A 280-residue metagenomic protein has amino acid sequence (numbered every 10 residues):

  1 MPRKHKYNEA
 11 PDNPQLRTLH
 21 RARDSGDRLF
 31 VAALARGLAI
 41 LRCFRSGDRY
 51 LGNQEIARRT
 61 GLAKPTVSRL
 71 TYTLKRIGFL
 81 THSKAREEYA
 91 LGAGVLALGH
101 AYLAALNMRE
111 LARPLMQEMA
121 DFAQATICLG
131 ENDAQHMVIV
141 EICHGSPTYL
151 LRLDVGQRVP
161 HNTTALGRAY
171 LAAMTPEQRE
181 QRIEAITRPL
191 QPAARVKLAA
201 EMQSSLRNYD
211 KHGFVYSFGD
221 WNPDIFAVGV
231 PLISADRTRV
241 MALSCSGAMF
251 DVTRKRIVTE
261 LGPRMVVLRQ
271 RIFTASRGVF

Functional and structural regions predicted by a protein language model:
P2, H212, P223-D224, R239-F280: Juxtadomain coupling helices with adjacent low-complexity linkers
P2-D12, L16, H20, T148-W221: Short, solvent-exposed recognition segments
P2-E110, Q117, Q270, T274-G278: N-terminal helix-turn-helix
A85-I186: Amphipathic alpha-helical effector-binding/dimerization core of metabolite-sensing transcriptional regulators
D121-F122, G219-D224: Short loop/turn motifs at secondary-structure junctions and domain boundaries
F226-V230: Short hydrophobic beta-strand micro-motif common in sensory/regulatory domains
L232-A235: Sensor-regulatory modules in signal-transduction proteins
